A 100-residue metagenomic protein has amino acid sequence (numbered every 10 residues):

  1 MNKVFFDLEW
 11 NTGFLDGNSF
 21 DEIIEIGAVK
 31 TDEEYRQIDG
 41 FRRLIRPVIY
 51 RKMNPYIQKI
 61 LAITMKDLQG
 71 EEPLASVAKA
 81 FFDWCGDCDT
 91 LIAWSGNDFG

Functional and structural regions predicted by a protein language model:
N2-F99: Conserved non-catalytic scaffold segment of RNase H-like nuclease domains
